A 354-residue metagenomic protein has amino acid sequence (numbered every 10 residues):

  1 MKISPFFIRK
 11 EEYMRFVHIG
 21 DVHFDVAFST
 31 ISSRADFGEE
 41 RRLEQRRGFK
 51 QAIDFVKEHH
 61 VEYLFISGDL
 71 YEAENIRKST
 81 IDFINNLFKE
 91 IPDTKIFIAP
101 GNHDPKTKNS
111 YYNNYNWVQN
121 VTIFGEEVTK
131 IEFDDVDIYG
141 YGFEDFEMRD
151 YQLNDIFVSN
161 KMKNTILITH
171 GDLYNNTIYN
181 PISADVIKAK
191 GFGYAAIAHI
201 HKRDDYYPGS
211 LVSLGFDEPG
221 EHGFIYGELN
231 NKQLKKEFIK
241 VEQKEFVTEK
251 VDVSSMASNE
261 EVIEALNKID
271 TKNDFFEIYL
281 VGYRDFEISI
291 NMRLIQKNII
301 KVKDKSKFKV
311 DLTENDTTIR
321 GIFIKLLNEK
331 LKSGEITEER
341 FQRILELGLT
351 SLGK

Functional and structural regions predicted by a protein language model:
I3-I81, L347, K354: N-terminal active-site segment of His-dependent metallophosphoesterases
F37-L43, D135-D145, K244-A257: Acidic/glycine-enriched edge-of-secondary-structure segments
E58-H60, N160-K161, I269-T271: Glycine-rich phosphate-binding loop signature in dinucleotide/nucleotide-binding domains
H60, D137, G191, K272-D274 (+1 more regions): Short loop/turn motifs at secondary-structure junctions
Y63, E72-G223: His/Asp/Glu-rich metal-coordinating catalytic cores of metallo-dependent phosphodiesterases/hydrolases acting on
A198-M256: A conserved active-site cap/scaffold subdomain adjacent to cofactor or substrate pockets
L234-K354: Accessory, non-catalytic peripheral segments of nucleic-acid enzymes
